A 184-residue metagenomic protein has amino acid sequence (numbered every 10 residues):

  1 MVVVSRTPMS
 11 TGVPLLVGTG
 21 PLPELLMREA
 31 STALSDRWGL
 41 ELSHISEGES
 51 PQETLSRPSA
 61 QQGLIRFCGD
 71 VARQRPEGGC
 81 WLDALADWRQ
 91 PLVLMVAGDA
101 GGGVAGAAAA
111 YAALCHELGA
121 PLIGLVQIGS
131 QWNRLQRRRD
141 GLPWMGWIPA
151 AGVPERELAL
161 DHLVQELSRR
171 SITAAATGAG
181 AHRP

Functional and structural regions predicted by a protein language model:
M1-A60: Extended, compositionally biased accessory segments flanking or bridging domains
V2-L22, A107-L114, A120-P184: C-terminal lobe/tail of nucleotide-utilizing enzymes
P21-E24, S50, C68-R75, G98-V104 (+2 more regions): Short acidic, S/G/P-rich loop/turn micro-motifs used as interaction or catalytic elements
M27-R28, R75-G79, A105-A109, R156-L160: Conserved strand-to-helix beginnings and helix N-cap segments that scaffold or border functional pockets
A30, C80-A84, A110-L114: A general structural detector for well-ordered alpha-helical segments in enzyme core domains, enriched
E41-L42, L92, L122, W144: Hydrophobic beta-strand scaffold residues
Q52-P58, D83, L158-H162: Short amphipathic alpha-helix with an adjacent loop that forms part of the alpha/beta core around
S56-G69, E77-D99: Inter-motif core of Ras-like GTPase G domains
